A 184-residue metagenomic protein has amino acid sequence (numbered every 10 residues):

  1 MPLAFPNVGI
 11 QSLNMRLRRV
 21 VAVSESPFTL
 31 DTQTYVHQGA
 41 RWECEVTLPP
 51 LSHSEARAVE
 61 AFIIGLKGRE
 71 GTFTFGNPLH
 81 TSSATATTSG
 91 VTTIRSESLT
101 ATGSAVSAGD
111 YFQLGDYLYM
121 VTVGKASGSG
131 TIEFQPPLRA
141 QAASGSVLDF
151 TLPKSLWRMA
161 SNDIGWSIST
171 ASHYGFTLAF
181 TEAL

Functional and structural regions predicted by a protein language model:
M1-L184: Extracellular/virion structural assembly segments
